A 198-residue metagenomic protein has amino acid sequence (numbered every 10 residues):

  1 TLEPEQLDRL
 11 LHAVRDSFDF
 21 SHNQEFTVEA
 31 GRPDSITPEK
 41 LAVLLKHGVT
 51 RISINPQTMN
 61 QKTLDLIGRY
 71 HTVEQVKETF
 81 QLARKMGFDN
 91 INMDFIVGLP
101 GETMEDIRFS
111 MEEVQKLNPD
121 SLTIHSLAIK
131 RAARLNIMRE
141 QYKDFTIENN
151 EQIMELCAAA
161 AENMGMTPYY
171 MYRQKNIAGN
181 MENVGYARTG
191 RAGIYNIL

Functional and structural regions predicted by a protein language model:
T1-C157: Conserved non-cysteine loop/helix-boundary elements of the Radical SAM core domain that shape
I129, R139-L198: Auxiliary Fe-S-binding modules of radical SAM enzymes
